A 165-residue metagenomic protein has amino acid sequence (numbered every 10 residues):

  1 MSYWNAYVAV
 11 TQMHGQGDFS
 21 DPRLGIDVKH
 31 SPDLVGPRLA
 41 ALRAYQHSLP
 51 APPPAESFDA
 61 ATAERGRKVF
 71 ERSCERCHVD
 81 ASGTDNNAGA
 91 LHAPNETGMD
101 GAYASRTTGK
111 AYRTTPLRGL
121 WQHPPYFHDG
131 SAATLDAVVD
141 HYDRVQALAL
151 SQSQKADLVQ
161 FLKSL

Functional and structural regions predicted by a protein language model:
M1-L165: Periplasmic c-type cytochrome electron-transfer domains
